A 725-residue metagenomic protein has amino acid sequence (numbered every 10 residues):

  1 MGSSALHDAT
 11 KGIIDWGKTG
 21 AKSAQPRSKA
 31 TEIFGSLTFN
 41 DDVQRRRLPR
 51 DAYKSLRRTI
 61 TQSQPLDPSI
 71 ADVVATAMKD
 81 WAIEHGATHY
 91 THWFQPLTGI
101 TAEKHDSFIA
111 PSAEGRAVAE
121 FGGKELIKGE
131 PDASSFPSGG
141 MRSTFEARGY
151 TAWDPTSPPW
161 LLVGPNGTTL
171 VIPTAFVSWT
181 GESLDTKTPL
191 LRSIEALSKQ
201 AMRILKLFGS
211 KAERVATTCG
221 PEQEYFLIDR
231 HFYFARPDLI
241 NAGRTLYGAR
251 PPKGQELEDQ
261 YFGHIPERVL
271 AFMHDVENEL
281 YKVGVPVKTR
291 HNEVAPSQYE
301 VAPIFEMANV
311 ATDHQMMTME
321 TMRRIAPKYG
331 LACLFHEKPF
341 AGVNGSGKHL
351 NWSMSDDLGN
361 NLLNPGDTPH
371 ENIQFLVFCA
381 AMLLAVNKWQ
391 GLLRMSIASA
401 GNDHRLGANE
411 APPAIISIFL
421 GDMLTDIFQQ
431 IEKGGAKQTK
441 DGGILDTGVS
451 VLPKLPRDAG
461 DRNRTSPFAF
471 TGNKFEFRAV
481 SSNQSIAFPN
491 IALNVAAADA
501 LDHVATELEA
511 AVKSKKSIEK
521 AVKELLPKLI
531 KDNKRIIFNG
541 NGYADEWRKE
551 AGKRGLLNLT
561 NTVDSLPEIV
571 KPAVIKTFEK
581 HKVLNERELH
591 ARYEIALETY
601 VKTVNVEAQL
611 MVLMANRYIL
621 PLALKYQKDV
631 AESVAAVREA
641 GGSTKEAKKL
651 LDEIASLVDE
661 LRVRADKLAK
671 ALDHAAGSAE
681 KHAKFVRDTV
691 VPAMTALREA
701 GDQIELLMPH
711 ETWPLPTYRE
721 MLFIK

Functional and structural regions predicted by a protein language model:
G2-Y53: A charged N-terminal "starter" segment
K29-N40, T59-T61, G181, P252-Y261: Gly-rich Lys/Arg/Thr-decorated short loops/hinges at beta-loop-alpha junctions or inter-strand turns that position
E32-R148: Active-site core of metal-dependent hydrolases
A87, T91-W93, T312-K328, M354-S355 (+3 more regions): Hydrophobic/aromatic-rich, well-ordered segments within soluble, folded domains that form packed cores
G99-E114, P131-S134, G139, R236 (+5 more regions): Short linear, low-complexity motifs centered on an aromatic residue
A110-F145, E258, M382, A505-S514 (+2 more regions): Short, intrinsically disordered, low-complexity segments enriched in Ser/Thr and Pro
R148-F335, N344-E594: Glycine-rich, acidic/polar active-site loops that bind/position phosphate-bearing ligands
V522, L526-K725: C-terminal amphipathic alpha-helical interaction region
